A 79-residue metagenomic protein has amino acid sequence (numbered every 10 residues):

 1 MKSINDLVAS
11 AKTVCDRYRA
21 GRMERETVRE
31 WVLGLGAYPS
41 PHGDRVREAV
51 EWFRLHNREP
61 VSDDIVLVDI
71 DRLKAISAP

Functional and structural regions predicted by a protein language model:
M1-P79: Acidic, Ser/Pro/Thr-rich low-complexity regulatory regions and the short amphipathic helical interaction modules they
